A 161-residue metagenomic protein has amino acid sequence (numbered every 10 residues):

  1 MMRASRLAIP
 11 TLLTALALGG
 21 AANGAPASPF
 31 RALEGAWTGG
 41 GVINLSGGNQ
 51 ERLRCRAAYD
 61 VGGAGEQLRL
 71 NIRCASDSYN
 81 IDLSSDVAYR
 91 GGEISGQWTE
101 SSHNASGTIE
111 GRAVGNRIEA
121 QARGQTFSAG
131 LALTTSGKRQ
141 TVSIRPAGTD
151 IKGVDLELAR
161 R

Functional and structural regions predicted by a protein language model:
M1-A4: N-terminal secretory signal peptides that target proteins for export/translocation
A8-G19: Bacterial N-terminal signal peptides
G20-P26: Sec/Tat signal peptide C-region and signal peptidase I cleavage site
P26-T134, S143-R161: Central antiparallel beta-sheet cores of small beta-barrel/beta-sandwich binding domains
